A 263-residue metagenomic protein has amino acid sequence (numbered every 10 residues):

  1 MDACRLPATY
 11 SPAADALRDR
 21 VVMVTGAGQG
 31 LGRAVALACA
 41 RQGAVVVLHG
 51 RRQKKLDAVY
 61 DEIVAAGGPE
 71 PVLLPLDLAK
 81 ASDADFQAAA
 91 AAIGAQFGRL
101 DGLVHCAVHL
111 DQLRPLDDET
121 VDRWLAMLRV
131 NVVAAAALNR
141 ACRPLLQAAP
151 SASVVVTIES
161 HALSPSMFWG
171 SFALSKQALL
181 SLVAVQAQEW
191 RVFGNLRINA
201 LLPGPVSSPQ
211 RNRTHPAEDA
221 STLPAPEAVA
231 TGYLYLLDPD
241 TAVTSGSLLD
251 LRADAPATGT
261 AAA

Functional and structural regions predicted by a protein language model:
D2-P7, V192, L196, A200-L201 (+2 more regions): C-terminal helical subdomain
V21, G26-G30: Conserved glycine-rich cofactor-binding loop
A44-A58: Conserved glycine-rich Rossmann-like NAD(P)H-binding loop of the short-chain dehydrogenase/reductase
A66-S82: Rossmann-fold cofactor-recognition segment
A89, R114-L116, T120-L125: Substrate-binding pocket helix/loop in short-chain dehydrogenase/reductase
C106-L113: Conserved NAD(P)H cofactor-binding loop of Rossmann-fold oxidoreductase domains
H109, Q147, S151-V192, P205: Catalytic loop of short-chain dehydrogenase/reductase
